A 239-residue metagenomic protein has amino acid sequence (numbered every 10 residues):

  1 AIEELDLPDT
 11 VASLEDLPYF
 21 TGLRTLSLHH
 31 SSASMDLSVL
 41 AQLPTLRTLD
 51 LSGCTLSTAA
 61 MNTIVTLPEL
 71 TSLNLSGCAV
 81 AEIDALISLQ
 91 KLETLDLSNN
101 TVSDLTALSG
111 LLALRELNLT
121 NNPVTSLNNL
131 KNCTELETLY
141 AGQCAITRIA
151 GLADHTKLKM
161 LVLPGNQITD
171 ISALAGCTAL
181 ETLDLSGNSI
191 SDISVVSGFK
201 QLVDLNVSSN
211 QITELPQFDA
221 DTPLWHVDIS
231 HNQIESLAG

Functional and structural regions predicted by a protein language model:
A1, N232-G239: Short, intrinsically disordered, charge-balanced linker/junction segments flanking boundaries in proteins
A1-M35, V39, R47-T55: LRR N-terminal entry segment and analogous cap-like coil->beta motifs
E3-L7, L26-L28, R47-L51, L70-L75 (+7 more regions): Conserved hydrophobic beta-strand positions in leucine-rich repeat
L14-L17, M35-L40, A59-I64, A81-L86 (+7 more regions): Canonical leucine-rich repeat
F20-L23, L40-L46, I64-L70, L86-L92 (+6 more regions): Leucine-rich repeat
